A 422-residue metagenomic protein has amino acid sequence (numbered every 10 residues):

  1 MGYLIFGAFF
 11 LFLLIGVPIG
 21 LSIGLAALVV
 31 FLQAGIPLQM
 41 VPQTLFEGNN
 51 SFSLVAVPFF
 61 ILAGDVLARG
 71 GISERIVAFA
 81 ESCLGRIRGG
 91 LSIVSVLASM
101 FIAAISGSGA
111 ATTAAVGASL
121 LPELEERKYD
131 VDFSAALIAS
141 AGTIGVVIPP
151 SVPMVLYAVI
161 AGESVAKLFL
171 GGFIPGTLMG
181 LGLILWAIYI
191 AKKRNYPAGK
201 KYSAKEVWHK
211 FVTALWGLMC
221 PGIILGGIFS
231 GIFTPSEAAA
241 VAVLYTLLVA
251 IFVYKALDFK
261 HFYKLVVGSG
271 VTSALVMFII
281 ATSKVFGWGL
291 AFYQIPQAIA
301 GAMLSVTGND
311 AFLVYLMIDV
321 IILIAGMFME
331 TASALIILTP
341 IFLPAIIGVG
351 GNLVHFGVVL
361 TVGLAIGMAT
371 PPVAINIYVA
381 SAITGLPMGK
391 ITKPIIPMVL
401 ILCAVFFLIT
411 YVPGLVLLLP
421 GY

Functional and structural regions predicted by a protein language model:
M1-Y422: Alpha-helical transmembrane segments of multi-pass membrane transport proteins
